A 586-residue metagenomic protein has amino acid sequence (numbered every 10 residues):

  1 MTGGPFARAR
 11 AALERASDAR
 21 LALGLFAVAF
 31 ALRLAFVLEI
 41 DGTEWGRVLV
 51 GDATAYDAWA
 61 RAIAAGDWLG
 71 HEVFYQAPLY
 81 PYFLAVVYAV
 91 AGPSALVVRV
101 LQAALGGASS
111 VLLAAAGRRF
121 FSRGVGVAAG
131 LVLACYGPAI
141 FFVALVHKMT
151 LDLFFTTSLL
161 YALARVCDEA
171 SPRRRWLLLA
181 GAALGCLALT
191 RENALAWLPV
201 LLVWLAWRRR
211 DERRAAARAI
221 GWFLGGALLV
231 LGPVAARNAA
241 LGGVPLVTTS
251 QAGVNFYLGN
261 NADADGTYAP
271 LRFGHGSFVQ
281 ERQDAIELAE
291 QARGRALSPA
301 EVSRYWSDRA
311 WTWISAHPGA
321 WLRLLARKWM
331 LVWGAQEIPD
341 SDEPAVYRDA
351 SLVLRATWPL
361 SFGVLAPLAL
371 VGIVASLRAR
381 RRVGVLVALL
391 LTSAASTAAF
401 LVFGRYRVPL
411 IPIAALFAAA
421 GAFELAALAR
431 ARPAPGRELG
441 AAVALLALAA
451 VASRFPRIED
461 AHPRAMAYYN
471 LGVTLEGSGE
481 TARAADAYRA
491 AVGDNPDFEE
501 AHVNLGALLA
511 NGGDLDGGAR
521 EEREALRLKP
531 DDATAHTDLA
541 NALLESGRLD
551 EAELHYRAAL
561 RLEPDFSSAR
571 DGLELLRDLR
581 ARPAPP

Functional and structural regions predicted by a protein language model:
M1-A35, R218-G226, R437-L439: Start-transfer (signal-anchor) and selected internal transmembrane alpha helices of multi-pass inner/ER membrane
F30, A85, A129-G130, A134 (+5 more regions): Membrane-interface alpha helices of multi-pass inner-membrane proteins
I40-T54, A62-V90, L96-R99, T312-W313: Membrane-proximal lumenal/periplasmic loop motifs of glycosylation machinery
G51, Y75, L79-Y80, V97-A108 (+4 more regions): Multi-pass, polyprenyl lipid-linked donor-dependent membrane glycosyltransferases
V97, W313, A320-L386: Membrane-interface anchor segments at the N-terminal boundary of transmembrane helices in multi-pass membrane enzymes
A108-C135, L153-F154, A170-R175, R380-A388: Transmembrane-helix signature of polytopic, membrane-embedded enzymes that assemble or transfer cell-envelope glycans
R123-G124, L159-L179, L205-W207, D211 (+2 more regions): Membrane-interface transmembrane helices that cradle and orient dolichyl/undecaprenyl
V247-L331: Membrane-proximal stem/loop segments at transmembrane-domain junctions that anchor or position
